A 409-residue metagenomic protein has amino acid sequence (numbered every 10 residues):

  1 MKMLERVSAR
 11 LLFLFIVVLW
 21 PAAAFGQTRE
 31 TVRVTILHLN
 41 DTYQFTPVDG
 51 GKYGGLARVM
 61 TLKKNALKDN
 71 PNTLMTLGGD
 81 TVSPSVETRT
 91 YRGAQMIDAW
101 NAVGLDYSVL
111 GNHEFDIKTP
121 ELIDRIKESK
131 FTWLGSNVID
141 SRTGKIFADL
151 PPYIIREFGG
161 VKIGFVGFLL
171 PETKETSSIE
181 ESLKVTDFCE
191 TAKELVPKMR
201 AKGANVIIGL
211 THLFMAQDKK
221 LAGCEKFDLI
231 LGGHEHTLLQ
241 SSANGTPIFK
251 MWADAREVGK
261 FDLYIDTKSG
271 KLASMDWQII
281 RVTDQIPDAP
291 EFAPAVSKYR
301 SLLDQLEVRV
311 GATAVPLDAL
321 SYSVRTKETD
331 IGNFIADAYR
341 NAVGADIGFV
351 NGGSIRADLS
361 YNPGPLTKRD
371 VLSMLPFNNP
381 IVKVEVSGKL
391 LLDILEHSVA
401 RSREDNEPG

Functional and structural regions predicted by a protein language model:
K2-L12: Bacterial N-terminal signal peptides that target proteins for export
L11-A22: Bacterial N-terminal signal peptides
G26-K298, V324-A342, G348, N362 (+2 more regions): Acidic, metal/ion-coordinating pockets
Q278-R281, T313-L320, F349-S360, G409: A glycine-rich phosphate-binding loop feature that marks nucleotide/adenosyl-phosphate handling sites
K298, Q305, I355-R356: Active-site neighborhoods of metal-dependent hydrolases
E307-G311, S360-R369: A glycine-rich, aromatic-flanked flexible loop/lid motif
V308-E328: Glycine-rich phosphate/diphosphate-binding loops and the adjacent beta-loop-alpha structural elements that coordinate
P363-P408: C-terminal catalytic subdomain
